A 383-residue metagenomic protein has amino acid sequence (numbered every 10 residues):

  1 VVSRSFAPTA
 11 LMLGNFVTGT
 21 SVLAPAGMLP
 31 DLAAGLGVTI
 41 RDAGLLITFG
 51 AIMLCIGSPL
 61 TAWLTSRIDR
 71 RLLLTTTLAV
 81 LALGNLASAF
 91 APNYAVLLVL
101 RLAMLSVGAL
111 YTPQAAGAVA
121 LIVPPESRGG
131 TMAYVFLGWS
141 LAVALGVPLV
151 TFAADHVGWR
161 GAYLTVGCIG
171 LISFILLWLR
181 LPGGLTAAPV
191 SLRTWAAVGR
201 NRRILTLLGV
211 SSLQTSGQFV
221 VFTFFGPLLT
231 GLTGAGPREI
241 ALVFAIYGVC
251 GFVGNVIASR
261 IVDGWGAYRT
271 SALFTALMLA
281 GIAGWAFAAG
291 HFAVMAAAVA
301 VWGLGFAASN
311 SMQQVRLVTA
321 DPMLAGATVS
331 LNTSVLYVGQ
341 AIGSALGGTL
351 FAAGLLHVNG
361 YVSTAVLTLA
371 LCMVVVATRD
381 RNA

Functional and structural regions predicted by a protein language model:
G37, D69, F90-A95, G234 (+1 more regions): Helix-breaking motifs and short loop linkers at transmembrane-helix boundaries and internal kinks in secondary membrane
I56-P92: Conserved MFS/SLC helix-loop-helix module at the cytosolic interface between two early adjacent transmembrane helices
S58-D69, G254-G266, F351: Helix-to-loop junctions at the C-terminal end of transmembrane segments in multipass secondary transporters
G84, A95-A103, A293-V301: Paired small-residue
V96, P125-S127, A133-L179: Helix-loop-helix hairpin linking two adjacent transmembrane segments in secondary transporters
L100-G138: Cytoplasmic helix-loop-helix junction between adjacent transmembrane helices in 12-TM secondary transporters
Y268-Q313: C-terminal transmembrane helical hairpin of 12-TM major facilitator-type secondary transporters
